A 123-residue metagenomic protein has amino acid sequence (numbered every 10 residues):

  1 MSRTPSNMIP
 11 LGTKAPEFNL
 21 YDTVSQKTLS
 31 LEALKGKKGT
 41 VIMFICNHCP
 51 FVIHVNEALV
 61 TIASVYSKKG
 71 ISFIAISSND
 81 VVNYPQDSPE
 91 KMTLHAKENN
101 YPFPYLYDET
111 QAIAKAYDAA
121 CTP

Functional and structural regions predicted by a protein language model:
M1-P123: Chalcogenol-based redox active-site neighborhoods
